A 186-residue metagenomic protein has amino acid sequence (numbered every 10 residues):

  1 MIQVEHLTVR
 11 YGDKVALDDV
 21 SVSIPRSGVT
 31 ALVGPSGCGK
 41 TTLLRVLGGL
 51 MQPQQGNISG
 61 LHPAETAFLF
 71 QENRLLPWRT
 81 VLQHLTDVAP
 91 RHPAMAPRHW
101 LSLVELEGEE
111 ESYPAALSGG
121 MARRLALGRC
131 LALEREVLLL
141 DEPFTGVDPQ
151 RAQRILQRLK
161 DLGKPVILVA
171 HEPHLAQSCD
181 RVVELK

Functional and structural regions predicted by a protein language model:
I2, L17-D19: Conserved structural motif at the start of ABC-family nucleotide-binding domains
G48: Helix-to-loop junction immediately C-terminal to a conserved catalytic motif
R79-R91: Q-loop/switch helix immediately C-terminal to the Walker
A94-E109: Conserved ABC ATPase "signature" region
Y113-M121: Conserved ABC ATPase signature
L127: Hydrophobic anchor residue at the start of the ABC signature
L138-E142: Catalytic Walker B motif of ABC-type/P-loop ATPase nucleotide-binding domains
